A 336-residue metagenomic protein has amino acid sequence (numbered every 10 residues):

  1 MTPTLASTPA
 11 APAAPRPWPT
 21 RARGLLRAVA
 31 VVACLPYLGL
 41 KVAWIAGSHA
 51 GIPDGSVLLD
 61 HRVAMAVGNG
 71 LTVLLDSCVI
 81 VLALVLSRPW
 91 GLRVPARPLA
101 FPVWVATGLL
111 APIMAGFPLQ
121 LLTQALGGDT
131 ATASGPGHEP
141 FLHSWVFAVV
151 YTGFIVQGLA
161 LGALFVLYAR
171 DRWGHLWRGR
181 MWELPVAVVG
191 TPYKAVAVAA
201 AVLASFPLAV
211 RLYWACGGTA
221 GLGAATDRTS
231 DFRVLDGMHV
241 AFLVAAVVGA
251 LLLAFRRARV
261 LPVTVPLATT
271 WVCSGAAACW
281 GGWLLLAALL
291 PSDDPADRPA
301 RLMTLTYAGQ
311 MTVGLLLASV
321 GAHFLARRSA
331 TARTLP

Functional and structural regions predicted by a protein language model:
T2-P12, R16-P19, R23, R27-P53 (+4 more regions): Transmembrane-helix bundle segments that line or gate the permeation/cavity pathway in multi-pass membrane proteins
T2-R23, D171-A195, T331-P336: Membrane-interfacial, low-structure loops and terminal tails that flank and connect transmembrane helices in multi-pass
A30-A43, V105-G116, Y151-A160, P192-A215 (+2 more regions): Alpha-helical transmembrane segments of multi-pass integral membrane proteins
L38, A241-A250, T264-T331, L335: C-terminal functional regions that serve as terminal interaction/effector modules
K41-T72, G116-T152, R211-H239, W283-Q310: Membrane interfacial helix motifs at helix-loop boundaries and amphipathic/re-entrant anchors
V81-V85, L164, F242-A258, G321: Alpha-helical transmembrane segments in multipass membrane proteins, preferentially the mid-helix core
V85-A106, L251-S274: Loop-to-transmembrane helix junctions at the membrane interface
V150, V156-E183, A187-G190, T312-V320 (+2 more regions): Preference for intrinsically disordered or flexible, low-complexity segments and adjacent hinge/connector residues
